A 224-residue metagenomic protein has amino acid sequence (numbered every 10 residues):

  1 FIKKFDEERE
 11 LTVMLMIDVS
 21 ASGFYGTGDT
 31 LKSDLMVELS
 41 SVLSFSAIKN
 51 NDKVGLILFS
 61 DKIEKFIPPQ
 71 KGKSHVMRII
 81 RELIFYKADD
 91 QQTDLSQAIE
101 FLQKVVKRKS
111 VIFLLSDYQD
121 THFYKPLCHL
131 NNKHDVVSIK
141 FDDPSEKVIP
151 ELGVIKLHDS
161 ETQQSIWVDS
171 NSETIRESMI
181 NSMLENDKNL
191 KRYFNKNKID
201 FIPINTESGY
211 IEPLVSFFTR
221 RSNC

Functional and structural regions predicted by a protein language model:
F1-E64, V111-F113, T121, H129 (+1 more regions): An amphipathic, basic-hydrophobic helix/alpha-beta surface used to engage anionic, phosphate-rich ligands or surfaces
I2, F66-K71, W167-S170: Short amphipathic beta-strand/extended segments with alternating polar/hydrophobic composition
I17, S116, I139: Active-site flanking residues adjacent to catalytic metal/cofactor-binding acidic residues
D34, D89-S96, N181-L184: Conserved phosphate-coordination/catalytic loops
E38, V42, T93-E100, K188 (+1 more regions): Short, contiguous clusters of charged residues that form electrostatic/catalytic patches at enzyme active sites, used
K53-E82: Short beta-strand-loop
H75-S110, H122-F123, D143: Von Willebrand factor
F101-R108, H122-C224: Von Willebrand factor type A / integrin I
